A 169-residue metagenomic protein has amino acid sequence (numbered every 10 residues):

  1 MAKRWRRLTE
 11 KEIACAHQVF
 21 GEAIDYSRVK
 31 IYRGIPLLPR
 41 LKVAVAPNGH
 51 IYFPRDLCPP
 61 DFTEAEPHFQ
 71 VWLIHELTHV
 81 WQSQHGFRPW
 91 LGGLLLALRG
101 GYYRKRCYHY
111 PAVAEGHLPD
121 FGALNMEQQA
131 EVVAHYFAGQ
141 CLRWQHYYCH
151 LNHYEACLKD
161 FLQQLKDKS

Functional and structural regions predicted by a protein language model:
M1-T9, C15, A46, I51-E64: Zinc-dependent metalloendopeptidases
R6-K30, P47-N48, W90-S169: Metalloprotease/metallohydrolase-associated module, dominated by Zn2+-dependent proteases
E12, L73-L77: Structural preference for long, well-ordered alpha-helical segments in enzyme cores
E22, L41-V43, Y52-I74, H117-A123: Short pre-active-site segment immediately N-terminal to the catalytic Zn-binding motif
Y32-L38: FAD-dinucleotide binding site
L77-L95: Catalytic Zn2+-binding segment of zinc metalloproteases
